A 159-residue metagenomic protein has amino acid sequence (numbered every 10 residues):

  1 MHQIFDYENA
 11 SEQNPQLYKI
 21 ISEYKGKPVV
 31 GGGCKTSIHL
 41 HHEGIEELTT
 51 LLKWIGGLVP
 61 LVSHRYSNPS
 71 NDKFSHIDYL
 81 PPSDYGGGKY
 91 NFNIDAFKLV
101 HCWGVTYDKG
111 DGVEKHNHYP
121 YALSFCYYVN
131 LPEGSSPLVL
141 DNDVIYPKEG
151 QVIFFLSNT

Functional and structural regions predicted by a protein language model:
M1-I94: Non-heme Fe(II)/2-oxoglutarate
G87-T159: Catalytic core of non-heme Fe(II) oxygenases with the double-stranded beta-helix
